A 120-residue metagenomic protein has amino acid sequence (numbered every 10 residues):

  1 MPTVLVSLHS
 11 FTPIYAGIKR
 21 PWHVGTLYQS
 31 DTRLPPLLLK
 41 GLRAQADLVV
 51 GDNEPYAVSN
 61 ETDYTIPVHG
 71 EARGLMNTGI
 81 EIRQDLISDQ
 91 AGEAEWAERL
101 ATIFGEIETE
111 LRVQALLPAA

Functional and structural regions predicted by a protein language model:
M1-I87: Catalytic cores of processing enzymes, dominated by hydrolases/peptidases, characterized by acidic/His-rich
S88-A119: His/Asp/Glu-rich mid-to-C-terminal helical/loop segments that flank catalytic regions of hydrolases
